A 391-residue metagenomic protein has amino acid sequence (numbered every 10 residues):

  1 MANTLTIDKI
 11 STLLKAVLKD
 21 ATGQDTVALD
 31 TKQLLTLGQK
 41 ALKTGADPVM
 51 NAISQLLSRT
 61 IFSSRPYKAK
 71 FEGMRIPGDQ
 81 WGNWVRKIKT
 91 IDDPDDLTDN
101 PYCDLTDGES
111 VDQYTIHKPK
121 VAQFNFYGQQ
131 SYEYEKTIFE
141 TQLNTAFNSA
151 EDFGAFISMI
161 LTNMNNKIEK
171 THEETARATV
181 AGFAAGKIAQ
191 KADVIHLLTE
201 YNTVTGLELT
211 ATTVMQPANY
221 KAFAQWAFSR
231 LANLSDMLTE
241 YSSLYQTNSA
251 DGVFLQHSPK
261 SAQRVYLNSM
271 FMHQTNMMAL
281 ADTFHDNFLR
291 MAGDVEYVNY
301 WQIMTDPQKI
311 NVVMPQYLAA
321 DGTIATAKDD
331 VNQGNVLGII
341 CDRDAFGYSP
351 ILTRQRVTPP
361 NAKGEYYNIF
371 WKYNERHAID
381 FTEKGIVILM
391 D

Functional and structural regions predicted by a protein language model:
M1-S64, K68, T283-D391: Extended, compositionally biased alpha-helical segments that mediate assembly or anchoring
A21-D25, T60-S64, K167, T171 (+4 more regions): Short secondary-structure junctions and interdomain/linker hinges
L29-T31, Y67-M74, E173, L244-L255: Short glycine-rich, low-complexity/disordered patches
M50-K136: Assembly/oligomerization interface modules of large self-assembling protein complexes
D107-E109, M164, S235: A structural signal for well-ordered alpha-helices, especially hydrophobic packing surfaces of coiled-coils
A122-D193, E365-Y373: Long, contiguous amphipathic alpha-helices that act as assembly "spine/axial" helices in icosahedral shell and virion
I157, N163, K170-R230, L234: Loop-centered beta-sheet repeat module
T210-D344: Extended oligomerization regions of viral-like shell subunits
